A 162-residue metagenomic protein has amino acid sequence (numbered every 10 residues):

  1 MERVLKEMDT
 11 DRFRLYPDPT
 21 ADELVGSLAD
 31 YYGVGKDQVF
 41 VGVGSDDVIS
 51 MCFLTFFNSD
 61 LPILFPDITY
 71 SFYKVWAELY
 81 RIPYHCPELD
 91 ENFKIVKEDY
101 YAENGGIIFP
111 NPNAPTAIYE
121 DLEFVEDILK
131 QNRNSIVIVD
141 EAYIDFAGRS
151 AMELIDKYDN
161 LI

Functional and structural regions predicted by a protein language model:
M1-L15: Glycine-rich phosphate-binding segment of PLP-dependent enzymes
F13-N132, Y143-I162: Conserved core of the PLP fold type I
V137-A142: Short beta-strand/loop segment that forms part of the nucleotide-sugar
